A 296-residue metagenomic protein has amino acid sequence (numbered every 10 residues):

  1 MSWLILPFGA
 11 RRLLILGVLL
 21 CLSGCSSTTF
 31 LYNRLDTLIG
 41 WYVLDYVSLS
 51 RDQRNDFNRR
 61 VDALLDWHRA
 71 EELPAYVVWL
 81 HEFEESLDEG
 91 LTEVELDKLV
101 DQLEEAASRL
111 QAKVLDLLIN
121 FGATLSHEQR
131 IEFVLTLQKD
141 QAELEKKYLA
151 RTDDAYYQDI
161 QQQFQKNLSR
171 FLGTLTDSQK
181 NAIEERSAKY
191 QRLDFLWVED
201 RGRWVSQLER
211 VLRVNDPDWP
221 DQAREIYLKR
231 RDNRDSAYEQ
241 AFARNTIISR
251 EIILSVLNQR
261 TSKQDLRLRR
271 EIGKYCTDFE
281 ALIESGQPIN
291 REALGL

Functional and structural regions predicted by a protein language model:
S2-L14: Bacterial N-terminal signal peptides that target proteins for export
C21-G24: C-terminal motif of bacterial Sec signal peptides marking the signal peptidase cleavage site
S26-T29: Bacterial signal peptide processing site
L31-H68: Start-of-domain marker
G40, V205-L296: A cross-kingdom marker for long, charged
V43, D56-F57, V114-L125, F133 (+4 more regions): Short, structured motif recognition centered on aromatic/hydrophobic residues
P74-A106, D116, V134: Signal peptide-directed extracytoplasmic domains
L118-Y238: Extended amphipathic alpha-helical interaction segments
